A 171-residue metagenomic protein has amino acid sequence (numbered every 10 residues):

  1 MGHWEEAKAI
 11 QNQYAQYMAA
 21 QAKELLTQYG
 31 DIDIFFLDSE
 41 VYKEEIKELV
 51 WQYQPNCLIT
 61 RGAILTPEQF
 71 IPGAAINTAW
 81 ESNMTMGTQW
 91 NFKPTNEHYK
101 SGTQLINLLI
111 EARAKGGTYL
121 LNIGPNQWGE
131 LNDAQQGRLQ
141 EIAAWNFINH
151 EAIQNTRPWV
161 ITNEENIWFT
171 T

Functional and structural regions predicted by a protein language model:
M1-T171: Mature catalytic domains of secreted/periplasmic carbohydrate-active enzymes
